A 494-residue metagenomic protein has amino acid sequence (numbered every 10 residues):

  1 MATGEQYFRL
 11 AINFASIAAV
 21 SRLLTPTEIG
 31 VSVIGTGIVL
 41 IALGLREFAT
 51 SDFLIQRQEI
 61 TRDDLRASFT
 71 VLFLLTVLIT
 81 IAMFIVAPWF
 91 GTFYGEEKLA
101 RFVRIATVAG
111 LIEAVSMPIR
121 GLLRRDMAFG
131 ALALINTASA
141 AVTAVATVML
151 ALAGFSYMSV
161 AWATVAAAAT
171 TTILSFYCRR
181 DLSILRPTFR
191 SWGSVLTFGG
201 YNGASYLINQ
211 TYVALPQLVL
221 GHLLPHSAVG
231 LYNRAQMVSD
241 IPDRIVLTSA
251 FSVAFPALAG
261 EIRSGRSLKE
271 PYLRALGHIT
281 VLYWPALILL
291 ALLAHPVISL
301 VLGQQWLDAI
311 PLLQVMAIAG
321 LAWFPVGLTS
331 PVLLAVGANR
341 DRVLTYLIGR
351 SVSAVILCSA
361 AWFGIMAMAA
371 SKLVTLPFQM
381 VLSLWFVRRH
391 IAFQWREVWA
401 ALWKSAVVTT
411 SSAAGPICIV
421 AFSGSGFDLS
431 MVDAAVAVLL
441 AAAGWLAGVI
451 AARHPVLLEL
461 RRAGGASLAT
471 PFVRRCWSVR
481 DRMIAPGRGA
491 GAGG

Functional and structural regions predicted by a protein language model:
M1-F48, F73-A87, R104-A109, A138-V148 (+2 more regions): Signature of the first transmembrane helix
M1-N13, V160-A163, A167, T171 (+5 more regions): Transmembrane helical elements of multi-pass membrane transporters/channels
A11-F14, T70-G95, I105, A114 (+8 more regions): Alpha-helical transmembrane segments of multi-pass membrane transport and lipid-handling proteins
V31, A100-A109, L134-D181, S194-F198 (+7 more regions): Hydrophobic alpha-helical transmembrane segments
L45-R62, R124-R125, A235, S239-Y283 (+1 more regions): Helix-loop junctions and terminal segments of transmembrane helices in multi-pass membrane transport/translocation
D52-R62, I112-I135, A153, M158 (+5 more regions): Membrane-interface junctions at transmembrane-helix termini in multi-pass inner-membrane proteins
G130, I173-A214, V253-E270, V387-W403 (+1 more regions): Interhelical loop/hinge segments that connect adjacent transmembrane helices in multipass membrane
W385, F393-W395, I417-G494: Membrane-proximal transmembrane or re-entrant/amphipathic helices at the cytosolic face
